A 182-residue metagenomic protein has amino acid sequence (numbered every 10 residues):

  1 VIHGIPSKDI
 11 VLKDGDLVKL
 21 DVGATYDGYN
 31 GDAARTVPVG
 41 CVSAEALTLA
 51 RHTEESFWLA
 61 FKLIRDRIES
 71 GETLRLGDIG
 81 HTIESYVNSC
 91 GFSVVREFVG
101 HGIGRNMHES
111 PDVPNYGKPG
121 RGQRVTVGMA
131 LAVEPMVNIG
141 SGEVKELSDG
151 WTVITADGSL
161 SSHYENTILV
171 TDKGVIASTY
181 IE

Functional and structural regions predicted by a protein language model:
V1-E182: Active-site neighborhoods and metal-handling regions in enzymes and metal-associated proteins
